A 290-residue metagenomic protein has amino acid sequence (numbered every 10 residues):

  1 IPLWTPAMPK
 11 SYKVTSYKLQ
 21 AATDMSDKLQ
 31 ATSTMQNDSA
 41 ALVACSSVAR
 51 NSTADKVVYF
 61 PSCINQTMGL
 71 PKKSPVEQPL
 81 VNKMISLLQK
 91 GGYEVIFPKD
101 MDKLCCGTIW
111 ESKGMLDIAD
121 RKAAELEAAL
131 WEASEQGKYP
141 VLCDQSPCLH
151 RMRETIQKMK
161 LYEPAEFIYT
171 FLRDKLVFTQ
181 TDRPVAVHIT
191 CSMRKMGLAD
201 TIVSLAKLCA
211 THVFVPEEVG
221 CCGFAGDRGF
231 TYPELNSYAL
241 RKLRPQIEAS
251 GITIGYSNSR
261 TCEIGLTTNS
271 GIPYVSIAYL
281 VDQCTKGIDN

Functional and structural regions predicted by a protein language model:
I1-N290: Iron-sulfur cluster-binding electron-transfer modules in prokaryotic oxidoreductases
